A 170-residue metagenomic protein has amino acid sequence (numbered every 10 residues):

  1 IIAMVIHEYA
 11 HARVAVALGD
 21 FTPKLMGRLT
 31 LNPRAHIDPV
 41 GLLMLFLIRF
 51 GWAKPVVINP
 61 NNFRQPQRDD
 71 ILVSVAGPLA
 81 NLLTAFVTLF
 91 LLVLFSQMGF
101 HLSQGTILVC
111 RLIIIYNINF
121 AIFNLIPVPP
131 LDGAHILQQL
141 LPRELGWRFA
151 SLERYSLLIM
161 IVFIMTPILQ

Functional and structural regions predicted by a protein language model:
I1-Q170: Hydrophobic transmembrane alpha-helices and their immediate loop junctions in multi-pass integral membrane proteins
